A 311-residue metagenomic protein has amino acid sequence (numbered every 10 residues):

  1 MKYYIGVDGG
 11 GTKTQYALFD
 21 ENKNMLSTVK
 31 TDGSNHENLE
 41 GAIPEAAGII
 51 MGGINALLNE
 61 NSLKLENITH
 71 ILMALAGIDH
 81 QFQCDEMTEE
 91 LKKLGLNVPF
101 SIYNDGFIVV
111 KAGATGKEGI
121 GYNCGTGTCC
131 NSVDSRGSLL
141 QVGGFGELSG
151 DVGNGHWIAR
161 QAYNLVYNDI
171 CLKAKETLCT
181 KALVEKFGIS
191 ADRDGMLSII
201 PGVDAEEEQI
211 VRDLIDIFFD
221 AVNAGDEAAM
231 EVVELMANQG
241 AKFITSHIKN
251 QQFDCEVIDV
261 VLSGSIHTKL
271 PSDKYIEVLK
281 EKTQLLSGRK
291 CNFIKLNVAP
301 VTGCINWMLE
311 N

Functional and structural regions predicted by a protein language model:
M1-N67, E90-K93, T115-E118, N164-N311: ATP-binding/phosphotransfer module of carbohydrate and carboxylate kinases, centering on a glycine-rich
L65-T69, V98-P99: Short acidic capping loops at alpha-helix termini that bridge into adjacent secondary structure
L72-I78, C124-T126, I258-K269: Glycine-rich beta-strand-to-loop/alpha-helix junction loops that act as flexible
I78-E176: Phosphate-binding/catalytic loop of phosphoryl-transfer enzymes
